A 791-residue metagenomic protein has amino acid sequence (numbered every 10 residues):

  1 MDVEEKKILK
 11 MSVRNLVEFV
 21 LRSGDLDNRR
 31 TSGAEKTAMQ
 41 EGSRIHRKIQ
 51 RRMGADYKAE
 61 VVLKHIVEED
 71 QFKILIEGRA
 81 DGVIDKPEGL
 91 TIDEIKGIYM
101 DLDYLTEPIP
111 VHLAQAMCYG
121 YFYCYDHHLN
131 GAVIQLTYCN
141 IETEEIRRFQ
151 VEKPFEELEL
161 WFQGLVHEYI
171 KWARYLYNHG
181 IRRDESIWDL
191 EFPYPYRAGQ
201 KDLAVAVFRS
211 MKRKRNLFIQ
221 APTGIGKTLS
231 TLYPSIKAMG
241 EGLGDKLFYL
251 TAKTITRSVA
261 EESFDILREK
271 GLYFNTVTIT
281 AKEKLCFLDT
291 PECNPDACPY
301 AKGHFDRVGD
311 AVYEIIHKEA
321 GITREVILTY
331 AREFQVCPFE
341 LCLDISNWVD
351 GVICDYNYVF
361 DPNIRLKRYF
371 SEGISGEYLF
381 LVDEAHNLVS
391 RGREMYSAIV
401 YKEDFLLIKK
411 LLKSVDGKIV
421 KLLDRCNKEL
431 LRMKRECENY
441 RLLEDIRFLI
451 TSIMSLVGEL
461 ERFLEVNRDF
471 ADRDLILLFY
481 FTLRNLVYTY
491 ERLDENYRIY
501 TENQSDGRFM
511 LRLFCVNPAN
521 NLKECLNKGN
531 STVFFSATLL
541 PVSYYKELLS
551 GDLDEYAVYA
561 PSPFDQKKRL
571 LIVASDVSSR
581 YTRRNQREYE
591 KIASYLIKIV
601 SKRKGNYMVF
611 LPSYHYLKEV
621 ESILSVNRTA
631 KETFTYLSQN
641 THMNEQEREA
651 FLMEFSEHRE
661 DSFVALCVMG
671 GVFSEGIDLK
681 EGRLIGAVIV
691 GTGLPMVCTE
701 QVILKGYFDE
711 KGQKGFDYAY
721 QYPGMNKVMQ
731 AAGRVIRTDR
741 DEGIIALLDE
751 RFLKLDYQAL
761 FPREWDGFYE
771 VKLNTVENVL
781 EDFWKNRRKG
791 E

Functional and structural regions predicted by a protein language model:
M1-E88: Metal-dependent nuclease catalytic cores that hydrolyze phosphodiester bonds in DNA/RNA, characterized by
H65-L160: Mg2+/Mn2+-dependent nuclease catalytic core
Y177-Q220: Conserved pre-motif I regulatory segment
D184, E191, L243-V352, F360 (+4 more regions): A substrate-engagement module of RecA-like helicase motors
K212-P234: Walker A/P-loop
T231, S258, R332-G351, D355-G458 (+2 more regions): Signature of the SF2 helicase/ATPase Hel1-core->accessory helical subdomain module
I327-V352, N363-F370, R462-S578, R587-E588 (+2 more regions): A contiguous, basic/glycine-rich beta-loop/short-helix subdomain that forms a polymer-engagement track
S575-R587, N640-F752: Conserved RecA-like P-loop NTPase helicase motor core
